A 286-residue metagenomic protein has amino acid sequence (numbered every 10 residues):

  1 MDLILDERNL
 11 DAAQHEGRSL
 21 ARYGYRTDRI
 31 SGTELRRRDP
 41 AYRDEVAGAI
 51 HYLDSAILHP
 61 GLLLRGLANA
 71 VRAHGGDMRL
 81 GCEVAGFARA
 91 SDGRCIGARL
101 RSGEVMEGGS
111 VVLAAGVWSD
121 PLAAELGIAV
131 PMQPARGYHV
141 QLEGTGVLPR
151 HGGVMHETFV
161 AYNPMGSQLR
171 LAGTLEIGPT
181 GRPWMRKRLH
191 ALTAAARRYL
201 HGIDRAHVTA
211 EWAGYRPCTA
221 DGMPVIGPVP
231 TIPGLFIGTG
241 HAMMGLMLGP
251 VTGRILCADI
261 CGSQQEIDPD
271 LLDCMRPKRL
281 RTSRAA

Functional and structural regions predicted by a protein language model:
M1-S31: Dinucleotide-binding Rossmann-like beta1-alpha1 core, especially the glycine-rich loop that anchors the ADP
R8, T33, V117-W118, V251: Alpha-helix/helix-capping structural signal
D11-A21, Y42-S102, M106-S110: Helical element adjacent to the flavin cofactor pocket in flavoenzyme catalytic cores
S19, T27, P60, H156-E157 (+2 more regions): C-terminal catalytic lobe of FAD-dependent flavoproteins
D28-I30, D77-R79, T209: General small-molecule cofactor/ligand-binding pocket signal
H51-A68, V117-W118, R188-A195, G245 (+1 more regions): Mid-domain beta-loop-alpha active-site segment that forms a flexible, acidic cofactor/metal-binding surface
G75-D77, L169, L235: Short, conserved active-site loop motifs that form the nucleotide-linked donor/cofactor pocket
V84-C95, V105-P233: Active-site substrate-recognition segment that forms the wall of the catalytic cavity or substrate channel
